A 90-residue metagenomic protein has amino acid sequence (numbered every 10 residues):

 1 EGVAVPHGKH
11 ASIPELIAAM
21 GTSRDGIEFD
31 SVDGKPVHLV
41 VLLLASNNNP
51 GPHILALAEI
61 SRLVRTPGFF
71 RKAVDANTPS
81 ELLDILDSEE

Functional and structural regions predicted by a protein language model:
E1-E90: Cytosolic covalent-transfer regions centered on His/Cys nucleophiles that carry phosphoryl or persulfide groups
